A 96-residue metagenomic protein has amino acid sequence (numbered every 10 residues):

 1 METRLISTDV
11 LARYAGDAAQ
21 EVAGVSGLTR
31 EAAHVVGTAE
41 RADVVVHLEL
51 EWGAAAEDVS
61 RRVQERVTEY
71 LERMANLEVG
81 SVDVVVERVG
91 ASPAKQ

Functional and structural regions predicted by a protein language model:
M1-L5, S92-Q96: Actinobacteria-biased recognition of intrinsically disordered, low-complexity terminal regions
E2-H34: N-proximal, solvent-exposed amphipathic alpha-helical segments enriched in charged/polar residues
L5, E49, G53-E57: Active-site oxyanion-binding pockets that recognize sulfate/phosphate
D17, E57, P93-Q96: Short, well-ordered secondary-structure micro-motifs
V22-E51, V86-V89: Short edge beta-strands and adjacent turn/loop segments
A56-A75: Short, non-transmembrane amphipathic alpha-helical segments
R73-A91: A short amphipathic beta-strand at an alpha->beta junction
